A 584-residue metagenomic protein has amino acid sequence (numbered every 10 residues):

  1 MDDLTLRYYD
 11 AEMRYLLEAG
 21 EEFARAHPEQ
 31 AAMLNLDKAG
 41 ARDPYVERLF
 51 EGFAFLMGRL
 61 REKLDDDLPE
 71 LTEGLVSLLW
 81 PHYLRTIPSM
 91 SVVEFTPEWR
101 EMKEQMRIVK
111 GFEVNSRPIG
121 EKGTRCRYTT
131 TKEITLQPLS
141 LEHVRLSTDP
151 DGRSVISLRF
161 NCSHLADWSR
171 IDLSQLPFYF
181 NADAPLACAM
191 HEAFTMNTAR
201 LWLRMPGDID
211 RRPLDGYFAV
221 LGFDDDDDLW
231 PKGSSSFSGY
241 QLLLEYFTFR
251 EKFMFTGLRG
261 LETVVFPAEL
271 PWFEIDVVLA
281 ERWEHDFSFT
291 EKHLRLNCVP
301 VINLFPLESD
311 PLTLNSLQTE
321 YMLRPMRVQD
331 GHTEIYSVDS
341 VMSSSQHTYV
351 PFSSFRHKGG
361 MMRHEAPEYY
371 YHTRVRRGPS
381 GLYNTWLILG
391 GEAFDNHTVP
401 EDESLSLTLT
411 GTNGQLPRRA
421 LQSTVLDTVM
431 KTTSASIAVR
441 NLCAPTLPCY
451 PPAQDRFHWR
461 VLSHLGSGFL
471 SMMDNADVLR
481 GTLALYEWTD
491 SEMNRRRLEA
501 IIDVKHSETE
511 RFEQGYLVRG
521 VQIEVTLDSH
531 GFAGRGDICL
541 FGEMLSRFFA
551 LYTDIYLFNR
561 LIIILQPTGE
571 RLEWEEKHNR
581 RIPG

Functional and structural regions predicted by a protein language model:
M1, R7-A11, Y15, F55-K63 (+11 more regions): Short linear motifs embedded in intrinsically disordered, proline/glycine-rich low-complexity segments
M1-I209, P213, G222: Extended assembly-interface regions of large multimeric machines
M1-Q30, L34, F223-P267, W272-E274 (+2 more regions): Mixed-charge (acidic/basic) macromolecular-recognition segments
E29, H347-G584: C-terminal domain/tail detector
M57-L64, H82, H143-R153, R159-D172 (+4 more regions): Extracellular ectodomain segments of secreted/surface proteins
N115, L270-A280, E403-T410: Short, aromatic- and glycine-rich surface loops/edge beta-strands on solvent-exposed regions
D149-D151, A268, P400: Surface-exposed coil/turn segments at beta-strand junctions on protein surfaces, enriched
S163-E368: Short, low-complexity Pro/Thr/Gly
